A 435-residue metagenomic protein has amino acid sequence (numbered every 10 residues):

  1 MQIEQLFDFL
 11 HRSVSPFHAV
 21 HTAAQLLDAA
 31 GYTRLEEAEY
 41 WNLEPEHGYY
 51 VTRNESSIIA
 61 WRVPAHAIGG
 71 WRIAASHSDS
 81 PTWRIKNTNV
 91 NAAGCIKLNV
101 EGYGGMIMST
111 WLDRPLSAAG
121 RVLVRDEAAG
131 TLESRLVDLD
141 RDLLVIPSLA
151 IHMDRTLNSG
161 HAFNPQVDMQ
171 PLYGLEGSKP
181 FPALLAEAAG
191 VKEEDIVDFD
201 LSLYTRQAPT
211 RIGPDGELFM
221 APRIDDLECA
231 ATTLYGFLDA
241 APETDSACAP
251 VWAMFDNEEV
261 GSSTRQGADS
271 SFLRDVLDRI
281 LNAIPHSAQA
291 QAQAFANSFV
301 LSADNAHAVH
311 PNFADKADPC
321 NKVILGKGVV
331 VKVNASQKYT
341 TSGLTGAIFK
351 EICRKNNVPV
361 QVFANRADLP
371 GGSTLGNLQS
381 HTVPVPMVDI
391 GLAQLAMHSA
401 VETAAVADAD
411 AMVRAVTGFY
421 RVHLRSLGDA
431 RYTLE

Functional and structural regions predicted by a protein language model:
M1-E435: N-terminal hydrophobic/helix-forming segments and targeting peptides
